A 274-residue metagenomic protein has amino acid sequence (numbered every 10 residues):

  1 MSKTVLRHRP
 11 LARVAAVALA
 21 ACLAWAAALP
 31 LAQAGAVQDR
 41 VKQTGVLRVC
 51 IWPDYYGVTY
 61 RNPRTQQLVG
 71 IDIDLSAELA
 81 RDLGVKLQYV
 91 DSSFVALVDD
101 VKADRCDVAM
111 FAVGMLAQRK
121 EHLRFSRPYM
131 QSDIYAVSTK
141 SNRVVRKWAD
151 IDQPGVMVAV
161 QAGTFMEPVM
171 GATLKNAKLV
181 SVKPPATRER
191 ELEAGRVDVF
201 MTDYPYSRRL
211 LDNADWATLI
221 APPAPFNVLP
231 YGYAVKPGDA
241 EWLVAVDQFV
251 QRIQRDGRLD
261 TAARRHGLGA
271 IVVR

Functional and structural regions predicted by a protein language model:
A34-A112, E121, R265: Extracytoplasmic small-molecule ligand-binding "clamshell" domains of the periplasmic binding protein/Venus flytrap
G35-A36, F165-V180, T218-A221, Q251-R274: Ligand-binding clefts/hinges and TM-proximal coupling segments of bilobed small-molecule sensing domains
Q38, G70-D72, R119-M130, L219-A224 (+1 more regions): A structural signal for short loop-to-beta-strand junctions that line the ligand-binding cleft of periplasmic/secreted
P53, Q131-S138, Y204, R208-Q251 (+1 more regions): Periplasmic-binding protein-like
I73, Q88-D99, R146, V180-A194 (+1 more regions): Short helix-initiation/N-cap motifs at beta->coil->alpha
V95-D99, A112-E121, V169-A172, E193-N227: A ligand-binding cleft/hinge motif common to bilobed small-molecule-binding domains
T139-V156: Flexible hinge/capping segments at coil-to-helix
R146, V158-L174, Y204: Secondary-structure junction motif
